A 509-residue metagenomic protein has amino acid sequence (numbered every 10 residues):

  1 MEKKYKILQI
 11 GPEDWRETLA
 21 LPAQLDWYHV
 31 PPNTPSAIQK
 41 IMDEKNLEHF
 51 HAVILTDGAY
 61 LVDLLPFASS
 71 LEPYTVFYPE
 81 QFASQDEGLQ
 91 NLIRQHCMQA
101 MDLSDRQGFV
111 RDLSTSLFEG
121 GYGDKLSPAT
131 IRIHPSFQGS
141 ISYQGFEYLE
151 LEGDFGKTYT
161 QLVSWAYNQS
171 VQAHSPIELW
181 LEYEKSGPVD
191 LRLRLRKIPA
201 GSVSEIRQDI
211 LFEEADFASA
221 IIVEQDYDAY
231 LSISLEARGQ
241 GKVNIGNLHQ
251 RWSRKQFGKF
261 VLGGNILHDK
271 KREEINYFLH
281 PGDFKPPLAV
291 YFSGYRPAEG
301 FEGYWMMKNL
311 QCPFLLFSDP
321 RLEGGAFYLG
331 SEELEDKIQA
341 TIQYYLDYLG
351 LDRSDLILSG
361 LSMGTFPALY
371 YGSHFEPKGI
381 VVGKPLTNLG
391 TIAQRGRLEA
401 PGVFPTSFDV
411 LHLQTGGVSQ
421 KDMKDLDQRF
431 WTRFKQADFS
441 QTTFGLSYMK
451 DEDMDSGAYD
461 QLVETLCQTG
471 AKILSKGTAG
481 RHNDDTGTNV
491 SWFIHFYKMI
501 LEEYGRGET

Functional and structural regions predicted by a protein language model:
G11-H49, D57-L64, K271-H280, D425-F430: A short, well-structured beta->alpha microelement
D124-G263: Beta-strand-enriched, solvent-exposed domains that form extended recognition/catalytic surfaces
K285-G294: Short beta-strand element of the alpha/beta-hydrolase
G330-L351: Alpha/beta-hydrolase active-site loop
G350-S362: Alpha/beta-hydrolase fold nucleophile elbow
G360-G372: Glycine-rich nucleophile elbow surrounding the catalytic serine of serine-hydrolase chemistry
H374-T415: Hydrolase active-site cap/lid region
P401-S475, H482-D485, W492-E508: The feature captures the conserved acid-bearing segment of alpha/beta-hydrolase catalytic domains
